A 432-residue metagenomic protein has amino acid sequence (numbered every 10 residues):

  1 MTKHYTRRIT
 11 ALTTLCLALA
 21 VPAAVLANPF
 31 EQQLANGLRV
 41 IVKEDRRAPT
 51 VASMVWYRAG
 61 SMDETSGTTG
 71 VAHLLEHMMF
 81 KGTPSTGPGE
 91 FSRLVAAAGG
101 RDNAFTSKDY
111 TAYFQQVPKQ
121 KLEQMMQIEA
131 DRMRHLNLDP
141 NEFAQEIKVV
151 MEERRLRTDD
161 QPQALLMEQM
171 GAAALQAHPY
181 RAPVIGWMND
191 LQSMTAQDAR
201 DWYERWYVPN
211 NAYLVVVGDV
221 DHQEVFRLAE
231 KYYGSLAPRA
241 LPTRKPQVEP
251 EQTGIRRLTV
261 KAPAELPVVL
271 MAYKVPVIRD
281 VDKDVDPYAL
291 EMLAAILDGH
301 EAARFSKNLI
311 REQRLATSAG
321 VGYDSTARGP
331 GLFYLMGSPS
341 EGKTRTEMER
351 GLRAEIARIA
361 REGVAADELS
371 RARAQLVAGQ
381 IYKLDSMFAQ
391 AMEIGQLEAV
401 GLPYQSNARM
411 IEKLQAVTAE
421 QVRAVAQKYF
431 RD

Functional and structural regions predicted by a protein language model:
M1-R7: N-terminal secretory signal peptides that target proteins for export/translocation
T10-A24: Bacterial N-terminal signal peptides
A27-D45: Short N-terminal segments immediately surrounding and downstream of signal-peptide cleavage
K43, R47-L74, P88-R132, P162-N189 (+3 more regions): M16 family metallopeptidases and their MPP-like homologs
V71-M79, L293: Active-site His/Glu-centered metal-binding helix of metallohydrolases
K81-T86, M133-N141, R157, R361-A365: Short, polar/flexible loop-turn hinges at active-site or ligand-entry regions and domain interfaces
Q176, V184, Y213-R279, K383-L384: An aromatic/glycine/proline-enriched structural segment found at the starts of mature extracellular/organellar domains
